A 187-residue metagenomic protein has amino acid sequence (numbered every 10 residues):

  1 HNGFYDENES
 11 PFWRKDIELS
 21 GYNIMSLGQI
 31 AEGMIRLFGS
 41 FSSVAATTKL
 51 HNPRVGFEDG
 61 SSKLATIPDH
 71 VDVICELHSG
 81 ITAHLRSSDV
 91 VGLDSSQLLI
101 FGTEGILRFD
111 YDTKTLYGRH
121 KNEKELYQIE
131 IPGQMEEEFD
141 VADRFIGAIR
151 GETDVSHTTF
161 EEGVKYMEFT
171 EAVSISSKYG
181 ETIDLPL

Functional and structural regions predicted by a protein language model:
H1-K63, G180: Predominantly a Rossmann-like dinucleotide-binding segment in NAD(P)-dependent oxidoreductases
W13, L116, L185: Short clusters of hydrophobic/aromatic residues that line enzyme substrate/ligand-binding pockets
W13-L19, L126, E130, G151 (+1 more regions): Short amphipathic alpha-helical segments at helix-loop
G28-I35, E136-D143, E161-E168: A structural signal for well-ordered alpha-helical segments within the folded catalytic domains of diverse enzymes
L37-F41, I106-L107, A148, V173-S176: Phosphate/oxyanion-binding loops and surfaces in catalytic or ligand/nucleic-acid-binding neighborhoods
A45-T47, R86, P186: Solvent-exposed beta-strand sheet faces enriched in polar/charged residues
P53-V55, K63-V71, H78-V141: NAD(P)-dinucleotide binding in Rossmann-like oxidoreductases
H78, N122, L126, R144-L187: C-terminal helix-rich "cap/oligomerization" subdomain common to oxidoreductases
